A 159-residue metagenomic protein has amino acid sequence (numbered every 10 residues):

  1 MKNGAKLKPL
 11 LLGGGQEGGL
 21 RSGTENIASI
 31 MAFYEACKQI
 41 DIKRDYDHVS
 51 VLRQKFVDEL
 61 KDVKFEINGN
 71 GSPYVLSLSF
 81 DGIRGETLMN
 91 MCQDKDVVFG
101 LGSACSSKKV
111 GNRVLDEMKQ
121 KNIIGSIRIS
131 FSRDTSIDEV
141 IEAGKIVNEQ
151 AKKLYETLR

Functional and structural regions predicted by a protein language model:
M1-R159: Pyridoxal 5′-phosphate
